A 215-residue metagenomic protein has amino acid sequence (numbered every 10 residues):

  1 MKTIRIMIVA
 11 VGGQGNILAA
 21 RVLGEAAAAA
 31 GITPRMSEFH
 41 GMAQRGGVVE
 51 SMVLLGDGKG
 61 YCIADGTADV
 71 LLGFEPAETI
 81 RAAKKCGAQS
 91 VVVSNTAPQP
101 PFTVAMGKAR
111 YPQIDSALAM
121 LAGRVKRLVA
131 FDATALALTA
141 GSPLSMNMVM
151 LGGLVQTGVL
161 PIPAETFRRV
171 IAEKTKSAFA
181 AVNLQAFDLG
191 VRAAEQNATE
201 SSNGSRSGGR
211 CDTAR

Functional and structural regions predicted by a protein language model:
M1-R215: Active-site cofactor/cluster-binding pocket
